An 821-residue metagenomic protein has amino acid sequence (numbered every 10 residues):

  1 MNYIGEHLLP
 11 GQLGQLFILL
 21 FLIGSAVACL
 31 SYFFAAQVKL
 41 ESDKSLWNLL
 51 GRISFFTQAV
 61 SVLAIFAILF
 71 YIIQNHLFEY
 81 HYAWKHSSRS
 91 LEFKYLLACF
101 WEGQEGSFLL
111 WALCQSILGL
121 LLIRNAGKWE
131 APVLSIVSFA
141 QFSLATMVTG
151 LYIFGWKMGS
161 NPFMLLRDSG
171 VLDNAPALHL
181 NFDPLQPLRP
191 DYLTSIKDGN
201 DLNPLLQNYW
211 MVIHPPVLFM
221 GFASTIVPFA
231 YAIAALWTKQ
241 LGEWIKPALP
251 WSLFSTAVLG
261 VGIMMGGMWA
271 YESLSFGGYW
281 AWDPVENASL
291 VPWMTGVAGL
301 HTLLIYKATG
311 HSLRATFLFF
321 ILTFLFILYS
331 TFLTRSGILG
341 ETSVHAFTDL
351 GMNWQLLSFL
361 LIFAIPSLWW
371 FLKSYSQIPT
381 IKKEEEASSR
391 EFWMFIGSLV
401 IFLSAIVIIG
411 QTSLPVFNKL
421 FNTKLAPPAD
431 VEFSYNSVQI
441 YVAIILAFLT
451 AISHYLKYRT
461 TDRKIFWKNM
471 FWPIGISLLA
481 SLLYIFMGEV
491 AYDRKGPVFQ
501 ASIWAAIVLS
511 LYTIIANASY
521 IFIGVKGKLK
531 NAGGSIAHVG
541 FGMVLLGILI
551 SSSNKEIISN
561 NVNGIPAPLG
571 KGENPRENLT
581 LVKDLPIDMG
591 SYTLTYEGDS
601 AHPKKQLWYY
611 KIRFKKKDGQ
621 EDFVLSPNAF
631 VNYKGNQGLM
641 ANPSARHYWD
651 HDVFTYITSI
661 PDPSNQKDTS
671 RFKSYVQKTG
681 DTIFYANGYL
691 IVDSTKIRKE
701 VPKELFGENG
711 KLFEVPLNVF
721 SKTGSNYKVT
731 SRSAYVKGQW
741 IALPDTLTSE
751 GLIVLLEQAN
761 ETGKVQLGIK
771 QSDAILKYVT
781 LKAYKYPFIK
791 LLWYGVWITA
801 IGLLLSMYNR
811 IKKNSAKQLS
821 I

Functional and structural regions predicted by a protein language model:
M1-I821: Solvent-exposed, non-transmembrane regions of integral membrane proteins
